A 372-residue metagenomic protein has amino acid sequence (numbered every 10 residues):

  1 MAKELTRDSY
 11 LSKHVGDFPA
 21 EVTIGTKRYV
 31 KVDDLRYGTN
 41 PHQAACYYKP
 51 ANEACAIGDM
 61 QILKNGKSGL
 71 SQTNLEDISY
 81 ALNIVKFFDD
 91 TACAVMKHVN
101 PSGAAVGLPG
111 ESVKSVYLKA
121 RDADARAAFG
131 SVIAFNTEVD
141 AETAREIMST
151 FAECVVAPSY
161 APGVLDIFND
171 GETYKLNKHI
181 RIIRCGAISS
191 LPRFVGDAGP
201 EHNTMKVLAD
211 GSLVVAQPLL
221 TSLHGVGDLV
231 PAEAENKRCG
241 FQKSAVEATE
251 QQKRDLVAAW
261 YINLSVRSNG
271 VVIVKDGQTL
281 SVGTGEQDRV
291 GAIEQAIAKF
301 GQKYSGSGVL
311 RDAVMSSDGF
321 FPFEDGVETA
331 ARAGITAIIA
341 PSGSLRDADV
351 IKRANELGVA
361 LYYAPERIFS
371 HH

Functional and structural regions predicted by a protein language model:
M1-E233, Q252-Y261, S268-G270: Active-site loops and adjacent core secondary-structure elements that bind or stabilize anionic groups
S102-R126, V272, Q278-V327: Glycine- and Gly-Pro-enriched alpha-helical subdomains that act as flexible, kink-prone "lid/hinge" or packing modules
A125-F129, E146-A152, Q278, G308-R311 (+1 more regions): Short, surface-exposed connector motifs at secondary-structure boundaries
F135, S149-L191, F323, E328-H372: C-terminal binding/interaction regions
A234-S244, G308-L310: Bateman (tandem CBS) regulatory domains
K237, E250, R254, A258 (+4 more regions): C-terminal accessory/binding modules appended to enzymatic or scaffolding proteins
G240-Q251, F320-F321: Bateman/CBS regulatory modules and CBS-like beta-alpha motifs in cytosolic regions of diverse proteins
